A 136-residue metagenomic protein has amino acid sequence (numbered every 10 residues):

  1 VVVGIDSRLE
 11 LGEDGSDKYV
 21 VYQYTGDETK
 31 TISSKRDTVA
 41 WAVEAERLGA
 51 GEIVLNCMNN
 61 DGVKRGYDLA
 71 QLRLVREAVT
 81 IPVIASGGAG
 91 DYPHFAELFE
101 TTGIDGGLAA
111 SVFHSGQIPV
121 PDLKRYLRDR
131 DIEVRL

Functional and structural regions predicted by a protein language model:
V1-V2, R8-E13, D61-R76, D91-F95 (+1 more regions): Active-site-adjacent beta->alpha loops and helix N-cap segments on the catalytic face of soluble alpha/beta enzymes
V1-V54, N59-N60: Conserved anion-binding
D17-T25, Q71-R73, E100-G103, K124-L127: Short, hinge-like loop/turn segments at secondary-structure boundaries
I32-R36, G66, A89: Conserved phosphate-coordination/catalytic loops
E44-G51, C57-V79, V83: PLP-dependent amino-acid enzyme catalytic core
C57, G87, S111: Active-site proximal loops enriched in glycine and acidic residues that flank catalytic Cys/His/Asp and coordinate
A70-G107: Catalytic cores of alpha/beta
A96-L136: C-terminal helical cap(s) of enzyme catalytic domains, especially alpha/beta-barrels
